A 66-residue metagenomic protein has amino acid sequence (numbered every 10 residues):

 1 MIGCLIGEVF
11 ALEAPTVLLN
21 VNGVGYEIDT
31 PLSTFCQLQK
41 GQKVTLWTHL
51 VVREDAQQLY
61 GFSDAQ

Functional and structural regions predicted by a protein language model:
I2, I6, A11-Q66: Long, highly charged, low-complexity intrinsically disordered interaction regions that mediate electrostatic DNA/RNA
